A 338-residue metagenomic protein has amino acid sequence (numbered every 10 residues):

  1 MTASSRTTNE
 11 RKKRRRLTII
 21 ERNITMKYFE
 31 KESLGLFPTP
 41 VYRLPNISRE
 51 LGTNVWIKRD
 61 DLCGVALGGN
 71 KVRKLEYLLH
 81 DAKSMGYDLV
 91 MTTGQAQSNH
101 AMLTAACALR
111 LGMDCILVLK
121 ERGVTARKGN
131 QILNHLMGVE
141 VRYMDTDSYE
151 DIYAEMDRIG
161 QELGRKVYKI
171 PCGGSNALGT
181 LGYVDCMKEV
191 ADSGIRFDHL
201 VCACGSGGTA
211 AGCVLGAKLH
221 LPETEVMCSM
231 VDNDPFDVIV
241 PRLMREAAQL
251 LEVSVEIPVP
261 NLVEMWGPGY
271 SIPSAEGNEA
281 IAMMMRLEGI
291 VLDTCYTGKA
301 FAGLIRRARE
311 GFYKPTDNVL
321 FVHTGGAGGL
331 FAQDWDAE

Functional and structural regions predicted by a protein language model:
T2-R6, R16-E338: PLP-dependent amino-acid enzyme catalytic core
K13: N-terminal domain-start interaction segment
